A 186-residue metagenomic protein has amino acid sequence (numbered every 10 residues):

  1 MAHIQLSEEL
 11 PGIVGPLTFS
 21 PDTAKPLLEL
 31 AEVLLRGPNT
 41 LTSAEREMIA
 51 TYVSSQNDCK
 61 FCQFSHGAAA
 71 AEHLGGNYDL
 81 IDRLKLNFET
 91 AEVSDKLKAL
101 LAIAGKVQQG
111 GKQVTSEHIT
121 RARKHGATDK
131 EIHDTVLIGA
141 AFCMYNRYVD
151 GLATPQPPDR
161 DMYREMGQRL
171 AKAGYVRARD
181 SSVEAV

Functional and structural regions predicted by a protein language model:
M1-V186: Hydrophobic alpha-helical segments
